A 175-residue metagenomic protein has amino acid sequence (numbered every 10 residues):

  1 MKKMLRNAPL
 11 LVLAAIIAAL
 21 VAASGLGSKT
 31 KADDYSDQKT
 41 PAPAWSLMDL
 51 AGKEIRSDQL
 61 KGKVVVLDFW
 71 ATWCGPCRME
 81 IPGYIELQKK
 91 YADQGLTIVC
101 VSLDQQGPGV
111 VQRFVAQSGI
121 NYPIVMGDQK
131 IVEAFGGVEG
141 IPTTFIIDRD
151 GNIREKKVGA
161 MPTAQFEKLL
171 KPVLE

Functional and structural regions predicted by a protein language model:
K2-V12: N-terminal Sec-pathway targeting helices
L11-A22: Hydrophobic membrane-insertion alpha-helices, especially the h-region of bacterial N-terminal signal peptides
G27-D58: N-terminal "domain-start" segment that seeds a small globular fold
R56-G75: Short active-site neighborhood of thiol/selenol oxidoreductases, capturing the structured segment around
V64-V65, L96, P142: Alpha/beta-hydrolase fold active-site loops
V66-D68, C100-S102, F145-I146: Hydrophobic beta-strand core positions in alpha/beta domains
R78-S118, G127-A134: Structural microenvironment flanking redox-active thiols in thiol-disulfide oxidoreductases
R113-N121, M126-K171: Thiol/disulfide oxidoreductase modules built on the thioredoxin-like
